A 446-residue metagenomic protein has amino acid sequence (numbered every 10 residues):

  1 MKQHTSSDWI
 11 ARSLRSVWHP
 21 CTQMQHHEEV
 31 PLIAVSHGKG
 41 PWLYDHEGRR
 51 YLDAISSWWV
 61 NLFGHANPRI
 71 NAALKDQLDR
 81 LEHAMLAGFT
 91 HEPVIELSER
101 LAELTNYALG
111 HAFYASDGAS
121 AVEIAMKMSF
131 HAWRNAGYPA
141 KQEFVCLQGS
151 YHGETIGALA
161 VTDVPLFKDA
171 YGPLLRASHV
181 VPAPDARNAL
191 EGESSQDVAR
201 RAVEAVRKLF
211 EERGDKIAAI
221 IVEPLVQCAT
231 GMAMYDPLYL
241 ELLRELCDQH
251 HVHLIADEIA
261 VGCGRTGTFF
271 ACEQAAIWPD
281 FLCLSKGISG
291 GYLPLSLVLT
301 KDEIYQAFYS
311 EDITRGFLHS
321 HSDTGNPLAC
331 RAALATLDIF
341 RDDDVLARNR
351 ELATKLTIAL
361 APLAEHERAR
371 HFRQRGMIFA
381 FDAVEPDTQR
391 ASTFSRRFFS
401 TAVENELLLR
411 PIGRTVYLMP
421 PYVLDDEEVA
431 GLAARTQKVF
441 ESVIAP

Functional and structural regions predicted by a protein language model:
K2-P446: Conserved N-terminal phosphate-binding loop of PLP-dependent enzymes in the Aspartate aminotransferase
